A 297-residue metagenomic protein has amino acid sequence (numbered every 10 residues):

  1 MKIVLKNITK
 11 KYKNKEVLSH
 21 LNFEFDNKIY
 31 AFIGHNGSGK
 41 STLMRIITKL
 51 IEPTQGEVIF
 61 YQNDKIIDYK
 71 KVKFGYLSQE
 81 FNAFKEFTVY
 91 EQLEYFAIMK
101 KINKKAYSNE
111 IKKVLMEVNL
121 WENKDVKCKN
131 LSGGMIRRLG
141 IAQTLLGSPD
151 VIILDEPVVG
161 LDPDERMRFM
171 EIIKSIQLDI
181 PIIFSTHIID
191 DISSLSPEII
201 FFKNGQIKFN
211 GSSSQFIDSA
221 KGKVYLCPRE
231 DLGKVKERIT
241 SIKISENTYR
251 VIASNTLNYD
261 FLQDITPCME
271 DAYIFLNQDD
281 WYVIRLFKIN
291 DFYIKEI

Functional and structural regions predicted by a protein language model:
H35-G39: Walker A (P-loop) phosphate-binding loop of ABC-type ATPase nucleotide-binding domains
T48: Helix-to-loop junction immediately C-terminal to a conserved catalytic motif
G56-K73: Conserved ABC transporter NBD signature motif
E94, I98, K105-N123: Conserved ABC ATPase "signature" region
I152-E156, L161: Catalytic Walker B motif of ABC-type/P-loop ATPase nucleotide-binding domains
R168-V251: ABC transporter nucleotide-binding domain
